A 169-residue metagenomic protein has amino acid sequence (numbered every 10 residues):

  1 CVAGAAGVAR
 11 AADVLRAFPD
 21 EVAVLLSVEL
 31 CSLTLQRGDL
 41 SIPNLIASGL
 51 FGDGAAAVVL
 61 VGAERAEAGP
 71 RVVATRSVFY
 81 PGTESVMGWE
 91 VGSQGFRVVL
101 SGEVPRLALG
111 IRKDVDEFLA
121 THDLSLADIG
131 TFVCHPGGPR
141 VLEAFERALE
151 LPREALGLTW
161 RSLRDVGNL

Functional and structural regions predicted by a protein language model:
C1-A3, S27-L33, V78, R164: Acidic, glycine-rich active-site loops and adjacent beta-strand->loop/helix elements that engage anionic groups
C1-R16, L109-R112, L126-L169: Claisen-condensing/thiolase-fold acyl-transfer catalytic domains that form or cleave C-C bonds in fatty acid
V14, F18, G62-A66, F118 (+1 more regions): Change "in soluble alpha/beta enzymes" to "in soluble alpha/beta proteins
F18-L25, L35-L40, N44-L45: Phosphate-binding/catalytic loop of phosphoryl-transfer enzymes
F18-P19, E67, D123-D128: Short helix-terminating capping/connector loops at secondary-structure junctions
V22-E29, L60: Short beta-strand segments
L26-G38, E84-W89, L142-L156: Acidic-glycine-rich active-site phosphate/pyrophosphate-binding loop
R37-K113, E117: Condensing-enzyme catalytic core mediating Claisen C-C bond formation in acyl metabolism
